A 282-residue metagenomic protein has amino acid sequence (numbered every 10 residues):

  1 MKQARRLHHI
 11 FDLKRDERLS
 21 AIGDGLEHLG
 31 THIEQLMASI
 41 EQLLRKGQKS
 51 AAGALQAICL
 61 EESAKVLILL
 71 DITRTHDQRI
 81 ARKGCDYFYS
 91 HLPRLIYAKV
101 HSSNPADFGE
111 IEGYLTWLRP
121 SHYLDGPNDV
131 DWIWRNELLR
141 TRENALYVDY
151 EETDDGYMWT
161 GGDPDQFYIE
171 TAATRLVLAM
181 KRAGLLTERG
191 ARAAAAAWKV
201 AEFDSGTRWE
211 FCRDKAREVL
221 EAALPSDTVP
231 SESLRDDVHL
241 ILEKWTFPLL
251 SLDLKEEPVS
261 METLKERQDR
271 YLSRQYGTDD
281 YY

Functional and structural regions predicted by a protein language model:
M1-G23, H28, T75-Y282: Long, charged low-complexity segments
L26, I33-E34, A57, E143: Start-of-helix signal in alpha-solenoid helical-repeat scaffolds, especially tetratricopeptide repeats
H32-L36, E62, T141: Amphipathic, well-ordered alpha-helical segments in soluble domains
L36-S39, L55: Short, hydrophobic/aromatic alpha-helical segments in well-folded domains
M37, L44-R45: Hydrophobic/aromatic side-chain positions at a characteristic register within alpha-helices of tetratricopeptide repeats
I40, A64, E143-A145: Conserved small-residue packing positions in alpha-helical repeats and bundles
K49-Q78: Short, charge-rich amphipathic alpha-helical segments embedded in non-transmembrane helical bundles/solenoids
